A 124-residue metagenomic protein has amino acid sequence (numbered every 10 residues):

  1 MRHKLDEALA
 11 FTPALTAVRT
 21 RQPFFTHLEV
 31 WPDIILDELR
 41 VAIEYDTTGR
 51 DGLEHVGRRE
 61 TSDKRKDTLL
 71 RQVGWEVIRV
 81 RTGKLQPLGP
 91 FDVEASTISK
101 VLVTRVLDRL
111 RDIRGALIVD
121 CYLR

Functional and structural regions predicted by a protein language model:
M1-R19, R111-R124: Solvent-exposed, charged helical/coil patches that constitute nucleic-acid or partner-interaction surfaces
P13-A42: Active-site metal-binding core of divalent-cation-utilizing nuclease and nuclease-like domains
F25, G57-T61, T97: Conserved phosphate-coordination/catalytic loops
T26, G49-G52, K84-L88: Acidic, metal-coordinating catalytic cores used for nucleic-acid/nucleotide bond scission and strand-transfer chemistry
W31-K64: Short beta-strand-loop-alpha-helix junction that forms the active-site gateway of nucleic-acid-processing nucleases
K64-R124: Basic, glycine-rich
